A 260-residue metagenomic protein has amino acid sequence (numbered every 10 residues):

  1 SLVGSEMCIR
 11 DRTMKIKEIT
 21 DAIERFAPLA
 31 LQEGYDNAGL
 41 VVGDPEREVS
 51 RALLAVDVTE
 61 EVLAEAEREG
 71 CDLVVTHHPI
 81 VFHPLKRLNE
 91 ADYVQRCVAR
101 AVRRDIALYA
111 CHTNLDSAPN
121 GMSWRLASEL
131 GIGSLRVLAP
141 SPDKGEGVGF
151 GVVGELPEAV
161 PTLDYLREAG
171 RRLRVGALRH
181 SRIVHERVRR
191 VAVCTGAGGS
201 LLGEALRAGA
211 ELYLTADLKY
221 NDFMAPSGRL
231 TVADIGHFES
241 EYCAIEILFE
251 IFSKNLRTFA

Functional and structural regions predicted by a protein language model:
L2-I9: Short, small-residue-biased leader/transition segments that mark boundaries at the very start of proteins
T13-A260: Active-site catalytic microenvironments in core metabolic enzymes, especially phosphate/sugar-handling
